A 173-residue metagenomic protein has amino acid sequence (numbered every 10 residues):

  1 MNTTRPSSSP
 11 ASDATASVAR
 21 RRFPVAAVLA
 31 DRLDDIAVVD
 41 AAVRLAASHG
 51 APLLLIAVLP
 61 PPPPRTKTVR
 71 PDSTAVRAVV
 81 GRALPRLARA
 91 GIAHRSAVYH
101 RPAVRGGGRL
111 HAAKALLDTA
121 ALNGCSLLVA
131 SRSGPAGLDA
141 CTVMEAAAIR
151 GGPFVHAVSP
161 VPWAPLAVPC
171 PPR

Functional and structural regions predicted by a protein language model:
M1-A14, L117-R173: Gly/Ser-rich helix-loop-strand patches that form or flank binding pockets for ribonucleotide-derived cofactors
T3-T4, P10, T15, A57-R82 (+3 more regions): Acidic, proline/glycine-rich short linear motifs
V18-V69, R150, V158-V161, R173: Small/aliphatic-rich secondary-structure junction motif
A42, A83, L116: Aromatic/hydrophobic pocket-lining residues that form π-stacking "cages" and hydrophobic walls in ligand
L53, H94-S96, V155: Hydrophobic anchor at the start of a short beta-strand that flanks the dinucleotide cofactor-binding loop
V76-A97: A glycine-rich helix N-cap at a beta->alpha junction
V79, L110-A115, C141-V143: Charged helix-capping and loop-helix junction motifs
G91-L110, K114-A121: Mid-chain, well-packed structural core segment of small domains
